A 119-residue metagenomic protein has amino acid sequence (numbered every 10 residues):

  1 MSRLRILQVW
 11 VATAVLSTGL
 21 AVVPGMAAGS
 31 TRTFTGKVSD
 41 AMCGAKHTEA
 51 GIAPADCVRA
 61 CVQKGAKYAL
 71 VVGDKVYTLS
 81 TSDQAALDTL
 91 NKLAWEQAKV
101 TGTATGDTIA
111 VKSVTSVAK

Functional and structural regions predicted by a protein language model:
M1-I6: N-terminal secretory signal peptides that target proteins for export/translocation
V9-V22: Bacterial N-terminal signal peptides
V23-K119: Conserved RNA-binding domains used in RNP assembly and mRNA/RNA metabolism
